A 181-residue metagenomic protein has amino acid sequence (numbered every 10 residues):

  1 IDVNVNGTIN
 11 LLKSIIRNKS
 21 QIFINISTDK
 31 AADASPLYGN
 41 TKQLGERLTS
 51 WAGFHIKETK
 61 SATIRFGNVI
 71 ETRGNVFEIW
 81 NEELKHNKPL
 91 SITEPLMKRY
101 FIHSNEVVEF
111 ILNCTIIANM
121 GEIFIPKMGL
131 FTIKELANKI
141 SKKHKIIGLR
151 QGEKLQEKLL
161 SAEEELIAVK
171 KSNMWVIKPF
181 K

Functional and structural regions predicted by a protein language model:
I1-T63: N-terminal Rossmann-like NAD(P)+-binding domain of SDR-like oxidoreductases, especially those catalyzing
R47, W51-K181: Strand-loop microenvironment adjacent to phosphate/nucleotide-handling motifs in alpha/beta enzyme folds
